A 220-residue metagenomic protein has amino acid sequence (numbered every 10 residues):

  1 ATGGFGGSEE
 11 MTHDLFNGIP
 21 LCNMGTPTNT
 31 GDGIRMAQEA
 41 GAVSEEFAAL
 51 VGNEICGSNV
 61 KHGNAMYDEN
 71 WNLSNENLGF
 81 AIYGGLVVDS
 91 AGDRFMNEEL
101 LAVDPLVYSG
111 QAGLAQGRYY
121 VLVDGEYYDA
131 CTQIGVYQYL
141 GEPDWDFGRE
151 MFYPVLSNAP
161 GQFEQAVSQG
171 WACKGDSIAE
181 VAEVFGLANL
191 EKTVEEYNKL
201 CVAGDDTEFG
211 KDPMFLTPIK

Functional and structural regions predicted by a protein language model:
A1-K61: Glycine-rich loop(s) and the adjacent beta-strand/alpha-helix scaffold that form part
S8-T12, N97, F209, F215: Basic, gly/Ser/Thr/Pro-rich low-complexity segments located predominantly at protein N termini
T12, Y83, A91, D205 (+1 more regions): Glycine-rich, flexible loop/turn motifs
T12-H13, L100-L101, E195: Composition- and surface-driven signal marking solvent-exposed, interaction-prone regions in large proteins
I34, V43-V184: An anion/pyrophosphate-binding glycine-rich loop and adjacent beta-alpha core in soluble alpha-beta enzymes
M36, A40, V181-V184, T193-L200: Generic, well-ordered alpha-helical scaffold segments in large soluble proteins
S177, A188-K220: A glycine-rich dinucleotide-binding beta-alpha-beta segment and adjacent secondary-structure elements that constitute
